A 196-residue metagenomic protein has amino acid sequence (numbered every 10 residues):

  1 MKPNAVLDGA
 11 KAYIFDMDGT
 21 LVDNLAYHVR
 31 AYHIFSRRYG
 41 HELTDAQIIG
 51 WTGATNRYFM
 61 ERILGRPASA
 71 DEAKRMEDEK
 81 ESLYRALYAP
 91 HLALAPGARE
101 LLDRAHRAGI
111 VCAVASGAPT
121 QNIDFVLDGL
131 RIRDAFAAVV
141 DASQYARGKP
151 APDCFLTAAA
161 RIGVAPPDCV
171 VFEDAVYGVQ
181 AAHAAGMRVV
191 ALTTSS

Functional and structural regions predicted by a protein language model:
P3-R99, D103-A108, R133: N-terminal helical cap/lid subdomain that shapes the substrate entry/recognition surface in HAD-like hydrolases
K11, R104, V111, A137 (+2 more regions): Structural signature of beta-strand start/N-cap positions in the alpha/beta core of ABC transporter nucleotide-binding
A12, G148-V176: Conserved Lys-Pro-Asp/Glu-containing loop-to-beta segment of HAD-superfamily phosphomonoesterases, centered on
T20, S116-A118, T193: Conserved phosphate-coupling serine/threonine residues in phosphotransfer and NTP-handling enzymes
L21, L94, C112-A115, R147 (+1 more regions): Conserved SAM-binding loop
A98-L127, A182: Substrate-recognition element of Asp-dependent hydrolases with the DxDx(T/V) motif
R131-D141: Structural recognition of alpha->loop->beta junctions
V170-S196: Acidic, Mg2+-coordinating phosphoryl-transfer loop and its flanking beta/alpha structural elements, shared across
